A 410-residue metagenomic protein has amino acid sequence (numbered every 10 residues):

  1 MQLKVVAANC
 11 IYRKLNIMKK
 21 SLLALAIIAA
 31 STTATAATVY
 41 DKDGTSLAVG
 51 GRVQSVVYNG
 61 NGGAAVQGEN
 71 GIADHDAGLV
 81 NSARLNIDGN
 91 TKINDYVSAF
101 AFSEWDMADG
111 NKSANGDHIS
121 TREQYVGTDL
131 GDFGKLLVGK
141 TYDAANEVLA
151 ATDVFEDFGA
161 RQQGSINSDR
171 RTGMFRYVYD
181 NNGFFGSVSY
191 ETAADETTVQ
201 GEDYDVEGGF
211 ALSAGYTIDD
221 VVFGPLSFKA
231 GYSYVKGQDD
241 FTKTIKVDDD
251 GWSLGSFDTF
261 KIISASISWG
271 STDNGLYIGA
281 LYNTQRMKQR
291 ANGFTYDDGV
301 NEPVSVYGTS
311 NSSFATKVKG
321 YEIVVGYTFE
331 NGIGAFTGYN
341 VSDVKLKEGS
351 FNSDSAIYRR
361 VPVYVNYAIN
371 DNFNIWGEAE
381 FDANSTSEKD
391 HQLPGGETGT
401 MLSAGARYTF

Functional and structural regions predicted by a protein language model:
M1-A37: Gram-negative bacterial Sec-dependent N-terminal signal peptides
A26, N86-D88, Y125-G127, R176-V178 (+6 more regions): Outer-membrane beta-barrel architecture
T38-N59, I72-D195, V206-G208, G215-D220: Outer membrane beta-barrel
G44, D76-S82, D117-T121, I166-R170 (+7 more regions): Transmembrane beta-barrel outer-membrane domains
L47-S55, D95-S103, L136, G186-V188 (+9 more regions): Transmembrane beta-strands of outer-membrane beta-barrel proteins
V57-A65, M107-S113, A144-V148, A194-T198 (+7 more regions): Gram-negative outer-membrane beta-barrel proteins
E207-R360: Detector for outer-membrane/organellar transmembrane beta-barrel domains, recognizing the amphipathic beta-strand
Y367-I369, E397-F410: Outer-membrane beta-barrel "beta-signal"
